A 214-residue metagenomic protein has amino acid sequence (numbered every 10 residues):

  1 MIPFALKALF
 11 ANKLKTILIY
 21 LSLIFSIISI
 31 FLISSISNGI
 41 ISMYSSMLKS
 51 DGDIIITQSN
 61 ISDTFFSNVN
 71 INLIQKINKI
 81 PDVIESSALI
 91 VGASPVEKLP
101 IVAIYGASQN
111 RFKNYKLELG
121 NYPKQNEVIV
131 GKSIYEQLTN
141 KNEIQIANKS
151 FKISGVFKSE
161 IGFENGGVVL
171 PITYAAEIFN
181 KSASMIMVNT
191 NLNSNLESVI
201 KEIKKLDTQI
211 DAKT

Functional and structural regions predicted by a protein language model:
M1, A5, F65-V69, T214: Juxtamembrane loop-helix boundary motifs flanking transmembrane segments in multi-pass membrane proteins
M1-S29, I41: N-terminal Sec/SRP start-transfer signal
I28-V102, K201-K205, I210-D211: Hydrophobic, regular-secondary-structure patches
D51, L99-V102, Q125-E127, T139 (+4 more regions): Extracytoplasmic
I55, E127-I129, M185-M187: Short aromatic/hydrophobic contact patches that present stacked aromatics for nucleic-acid/ligand binding
N72-I80, S87-K124, Q145-A147, I153-V156 (+1 more regions): The feature marks short, hydrophobic/small-residue-biased sequence motifs that occur predominantly
Q109-Y115, V130-N142: Short, solvent-exposed hinge/capping segments at secondary-structure junctions
Q145, V156-T214: Mechanotransmission and gating elements of multispan inner-membrane complexes involved in transport and envelope
